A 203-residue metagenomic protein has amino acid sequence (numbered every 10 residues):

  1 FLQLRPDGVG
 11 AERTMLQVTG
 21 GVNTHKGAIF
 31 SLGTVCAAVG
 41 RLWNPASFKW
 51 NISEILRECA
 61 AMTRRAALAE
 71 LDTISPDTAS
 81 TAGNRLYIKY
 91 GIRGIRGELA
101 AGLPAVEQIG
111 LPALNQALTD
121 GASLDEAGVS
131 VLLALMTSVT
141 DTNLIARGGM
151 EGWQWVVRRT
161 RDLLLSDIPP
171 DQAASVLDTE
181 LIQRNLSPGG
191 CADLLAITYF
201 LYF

Functional and structural regions predicted by a protein language model:
F1-R41: Long, hydrophobic/aromatic-enriched structural stretches that serve as scaffold segments
F1-R5, V39-T179, Q183-N185: Phosphate-rich cofactor/ligand-interacting catalytic cores and adjacent structured alpha/beta frameworks
T14-K26, T119-D120, T179-P188: A short glycine/serine-rich beta->alpha loop
A28, L32, A60, A196-I197: Hydrophobic faces of alpha-helical transmembrane segments in multi-pass integral membrane proteins
I29-G33, E126-L133, A192: Non-catalytic, well-ordered alpha-helical scaffold segments
Q183, S187-F203: Short, amphipathic C-terminal "tail helix"
